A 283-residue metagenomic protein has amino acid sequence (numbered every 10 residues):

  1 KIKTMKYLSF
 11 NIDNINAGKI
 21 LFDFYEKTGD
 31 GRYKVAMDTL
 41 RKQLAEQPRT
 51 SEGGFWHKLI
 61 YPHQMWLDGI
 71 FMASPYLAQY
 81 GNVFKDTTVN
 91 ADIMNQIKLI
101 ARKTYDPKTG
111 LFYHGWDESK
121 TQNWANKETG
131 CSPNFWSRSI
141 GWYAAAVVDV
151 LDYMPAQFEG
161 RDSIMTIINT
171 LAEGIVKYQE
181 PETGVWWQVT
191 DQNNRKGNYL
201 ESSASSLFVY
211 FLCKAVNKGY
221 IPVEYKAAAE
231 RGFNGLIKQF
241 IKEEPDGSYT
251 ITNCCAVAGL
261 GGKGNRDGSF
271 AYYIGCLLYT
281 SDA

Functional and structural regions predicted by a protein language model:
K1-Y7, V35-G54, N90-N123, M165-T183 (+1 more regions): Long, well-ordered core segments of solenoidal/helical folds
I15-F24, F55-G69, G110-W136, T183-A204 (+1 more regions): Carbohydrate-binding/catalytic loop surfaces
I20, G29-M72: Extracytoplasmic mature domains of secreted/periplasmic and thylakoid-lumen proteins
Y80-T88, V150-R161, K218-P222: Inter-helical turn/loop segments and adjacent helix faces that build the functional surface of alpha-helical bundle
A144, V150-T190: Oxyanion-binding "anion nests"
E201-K218: Internal helical hairpin/lid segments
Y279-A283: Conserved small/polar residues in nucleotide/adenosyl-binding loops
